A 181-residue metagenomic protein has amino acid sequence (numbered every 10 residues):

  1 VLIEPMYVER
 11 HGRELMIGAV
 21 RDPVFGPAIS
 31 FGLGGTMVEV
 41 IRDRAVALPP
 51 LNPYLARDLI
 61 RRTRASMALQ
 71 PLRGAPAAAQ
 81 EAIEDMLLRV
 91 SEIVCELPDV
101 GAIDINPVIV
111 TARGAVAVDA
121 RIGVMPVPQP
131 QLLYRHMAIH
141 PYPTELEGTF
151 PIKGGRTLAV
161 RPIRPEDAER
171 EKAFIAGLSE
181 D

Functional and structural regions predicted by a protein language model:
V1-D181: ATP-dependent carboxylate/acyl-activation modules
